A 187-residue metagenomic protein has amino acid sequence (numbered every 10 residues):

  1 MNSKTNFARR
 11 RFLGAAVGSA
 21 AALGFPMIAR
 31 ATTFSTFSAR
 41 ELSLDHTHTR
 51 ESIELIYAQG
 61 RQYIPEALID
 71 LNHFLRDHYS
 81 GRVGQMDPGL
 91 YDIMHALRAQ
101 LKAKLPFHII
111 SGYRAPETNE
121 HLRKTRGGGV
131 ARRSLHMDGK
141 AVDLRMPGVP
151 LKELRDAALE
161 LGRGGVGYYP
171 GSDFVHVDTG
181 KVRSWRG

Functional and structural regions predicted by a protein language model:
M1-L23: N-terminal secretory signal peptides and thylakoid transit peptides that target proteins across membranes
N2-S3, R40-D45, R126-G187: Catalytic cores and adjacent binding grooves of peptidoglycan-active enzymes
P26-L55: C-terminal segment of N-terminal export signals and the immediately downstream linker at the start of the mature
E54, A58-Q62: Conserved oxyanion/phosphate-binding beta-strand-loop segments in alpha/beta enzyme cores
L55-I56, H121-R123: Short, solvent-exposed loop/turn and secondary-structure capping segments
R61-I110: Active-site acidic/histidine clusters and adjacent loop/turn architecture that either coordinate catalytic ions
Y91-H95, N119, L151, R155: Extracytoplasmic/secreted envelope proteins and their assembly/folding machinery, especially bacterial periplasmic
P106-E120: Acidic helix-start/capping segments at beta-turn-to-alpha-helix junctions
